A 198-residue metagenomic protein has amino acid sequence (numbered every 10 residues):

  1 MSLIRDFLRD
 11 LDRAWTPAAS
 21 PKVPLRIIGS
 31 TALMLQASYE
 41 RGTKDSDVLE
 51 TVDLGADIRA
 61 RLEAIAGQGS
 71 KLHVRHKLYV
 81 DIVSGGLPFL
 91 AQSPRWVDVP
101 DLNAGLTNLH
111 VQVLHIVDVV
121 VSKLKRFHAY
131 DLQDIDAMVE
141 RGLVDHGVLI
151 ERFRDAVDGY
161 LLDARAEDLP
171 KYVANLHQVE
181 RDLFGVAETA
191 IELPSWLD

Functional and structural regions predicted by a protein language model:
M1-D198: Compositionally biased terminal segments of proteins
